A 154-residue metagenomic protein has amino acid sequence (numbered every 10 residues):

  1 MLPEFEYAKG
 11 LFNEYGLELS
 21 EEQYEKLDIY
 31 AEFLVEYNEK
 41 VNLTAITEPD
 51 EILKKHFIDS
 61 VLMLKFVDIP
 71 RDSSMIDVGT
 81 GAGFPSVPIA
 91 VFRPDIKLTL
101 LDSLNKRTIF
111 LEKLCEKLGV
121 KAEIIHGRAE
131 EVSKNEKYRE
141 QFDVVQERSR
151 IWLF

Functional and structural regions predicted by a protein language model:
M1-L43: N-terminal auxiliary segments of SAM/dcSAM-dependent transferases
E21, T47, H126-R128: Short loop/edge segments at beta-strand edges and connector loops that shape dinucleotide/nucleotide cofactor-binding
F33-E36, K54-R71: Conserved alpha-helix/loop element of class I SAM-dependent methyltransferases that forms part of the SAM/SAH-binding
V41-L53: Class I SAM-dependent methyltransferase Rossmann-like catalytic core, especially the SAM/SAH-binding loop
H56, V87, K134-K137: Short, well-ordered secondary-structure micro-motifs
R71-G81: Conserved class I S-adenosyl-L-methionine
A82-D95: Conserved SAM-binding loop of SAM-dependent methyltransferases across substrates and taxa, primarily the Class I
D95-T99, S103-F154: S-adenosylmethionine
